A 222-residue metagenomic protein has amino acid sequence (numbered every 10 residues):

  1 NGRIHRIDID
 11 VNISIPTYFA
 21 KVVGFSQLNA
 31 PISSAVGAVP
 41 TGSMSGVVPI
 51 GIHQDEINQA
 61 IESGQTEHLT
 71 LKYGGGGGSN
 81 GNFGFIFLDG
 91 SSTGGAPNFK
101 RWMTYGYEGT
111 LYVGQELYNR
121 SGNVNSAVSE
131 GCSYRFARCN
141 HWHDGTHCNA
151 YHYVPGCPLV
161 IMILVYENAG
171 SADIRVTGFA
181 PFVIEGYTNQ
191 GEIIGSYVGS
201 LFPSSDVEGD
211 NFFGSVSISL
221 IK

Functional and structural regions predicted by a protein language model:
N1-D8, T17-K222: N-linked glycosylation sequons
S14: Short glycine-rich anion-binding loops that position phosphate/pyrophosphate groups of nucleotides and phosphorylated
